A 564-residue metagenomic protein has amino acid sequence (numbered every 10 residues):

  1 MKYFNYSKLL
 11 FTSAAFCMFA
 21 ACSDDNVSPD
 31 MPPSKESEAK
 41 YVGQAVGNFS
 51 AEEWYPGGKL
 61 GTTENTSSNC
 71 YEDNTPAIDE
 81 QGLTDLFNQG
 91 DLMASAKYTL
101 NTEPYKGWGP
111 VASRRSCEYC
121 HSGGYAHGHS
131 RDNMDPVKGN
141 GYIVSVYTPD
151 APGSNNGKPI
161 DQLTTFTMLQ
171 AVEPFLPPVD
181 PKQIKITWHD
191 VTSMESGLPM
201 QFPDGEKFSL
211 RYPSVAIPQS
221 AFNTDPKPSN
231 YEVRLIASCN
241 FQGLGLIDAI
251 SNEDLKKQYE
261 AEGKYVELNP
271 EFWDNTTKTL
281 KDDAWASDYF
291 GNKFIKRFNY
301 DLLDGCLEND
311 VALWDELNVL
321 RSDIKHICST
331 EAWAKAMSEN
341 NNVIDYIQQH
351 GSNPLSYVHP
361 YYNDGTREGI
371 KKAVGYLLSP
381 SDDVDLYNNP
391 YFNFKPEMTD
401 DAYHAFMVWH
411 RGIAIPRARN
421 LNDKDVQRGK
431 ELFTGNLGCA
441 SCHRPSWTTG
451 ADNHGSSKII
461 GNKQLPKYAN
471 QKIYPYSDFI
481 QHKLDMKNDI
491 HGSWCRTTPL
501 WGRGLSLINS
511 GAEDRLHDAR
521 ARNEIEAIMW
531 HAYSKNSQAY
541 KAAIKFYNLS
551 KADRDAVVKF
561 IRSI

Functional and structural regions predicted by a protein language model:
M1-L10: Bacterial N-terminal signal peptides that target proteins for export
L10-F11, K264: An aromatic- and glycine-enriched ligand-binding surface/loop that stacks and positions planar moieties
T12-F16: Hydrophobic helical h-region of N-terminal Sec-dependent signal peptides in bacterial secretory/periplasmic proteins
M18-A21: C-terminal motif of bacterial Sec signal peptides marking the signal peptidase cleavage site
S23-N26: Bacterial signal peptide processing site
S28-N88, Y98-M407, R411-K424, K430-I564: Electron-transfer interface patches adjacent to heme c in soluble/periplasmic c-type cytochromes and di-/multiheme
D91: N-terminal cofactor/phosphate-binding cores enriched in small/glycine residues, especially glycine-rich loops such as
